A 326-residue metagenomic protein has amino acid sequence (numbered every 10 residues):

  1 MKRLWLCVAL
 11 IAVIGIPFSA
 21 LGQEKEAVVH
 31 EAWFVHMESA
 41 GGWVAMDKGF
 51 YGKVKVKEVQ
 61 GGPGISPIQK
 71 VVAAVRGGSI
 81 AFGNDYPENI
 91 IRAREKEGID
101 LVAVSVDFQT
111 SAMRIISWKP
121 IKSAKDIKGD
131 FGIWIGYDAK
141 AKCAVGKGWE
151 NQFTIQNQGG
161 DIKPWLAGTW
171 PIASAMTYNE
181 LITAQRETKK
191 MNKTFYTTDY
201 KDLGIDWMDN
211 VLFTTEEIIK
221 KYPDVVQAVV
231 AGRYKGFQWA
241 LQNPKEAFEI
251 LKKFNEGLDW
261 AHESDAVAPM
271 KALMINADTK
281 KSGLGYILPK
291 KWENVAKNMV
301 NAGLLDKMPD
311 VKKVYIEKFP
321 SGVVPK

Functional and structural regions predicted by a protein language model:
M1-L6: Bacterial N-terminal signal peptides that target proteins for export
C7-P17: Bacterial N-terminal signal peptides
Q23-M176, T198-Y200, D206: Short, glycine-/small- and polar/acidic-enriched structural segments that line small-molecule recognition paths
G49, V54, S79, N84-P87 (+9 more regions): Sec/Tat-exported extracytoplasmic proteins
D107-I115, N192-Y222, V230, A268-I275 (+1 more regions): Periplasmic-binding protein-like
W149-T154, N192-F195, G257-K271, D306-K313: Short, surface-exposed acidic
K221-A302: Secondary-structure end/capping motifs
W292-K326: Conserved C-terminal helix/tail region of periplasmic/extracytoplasmic solute-binding proteins
